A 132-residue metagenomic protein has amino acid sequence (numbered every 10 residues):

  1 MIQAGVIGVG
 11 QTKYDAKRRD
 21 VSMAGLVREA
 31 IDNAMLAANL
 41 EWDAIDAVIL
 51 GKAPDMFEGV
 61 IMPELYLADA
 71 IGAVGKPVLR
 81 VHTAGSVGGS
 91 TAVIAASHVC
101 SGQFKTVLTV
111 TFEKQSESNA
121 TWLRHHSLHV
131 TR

Functional and structural regions predicted by a protein language model:
M1, N39-W42, S101: Alpha-helix termination/capping residues and helix-transition junctions
M1-A24, T131-R132: Condensing-enzyme catalytic core mediating Claisen C-C bond formation in acyl metabolism
I2-A4, D46, Q103-T106: Loop/turn elements at helix/coil->beta-strand transitions in domains of secreted/extracellular proteins
I7, A34, I45-V48, A95: Buried hydrophobic positions in well-ordered alpha/beta secondary-structure cores of metabolic enzymes
D15-K17, P54-V110, K114-N119, R124-T131: Conserved catalytic cysteine-centered active-site region of acyl-thioester-dependent Claisen-condensing enzymes
A24-N39, P63, T91: Short, well-ordered amphipathic alpha-helical segments that serve as non-catalytic structural scaffolds within diverse
E41, L50-F57: Short active-site-proximal "capping" loops at secondary-structure junctions
E41-A47, K76-P77: Short acidic capping loops at alpha-helix termini that bridge into adjacent secondary structure
